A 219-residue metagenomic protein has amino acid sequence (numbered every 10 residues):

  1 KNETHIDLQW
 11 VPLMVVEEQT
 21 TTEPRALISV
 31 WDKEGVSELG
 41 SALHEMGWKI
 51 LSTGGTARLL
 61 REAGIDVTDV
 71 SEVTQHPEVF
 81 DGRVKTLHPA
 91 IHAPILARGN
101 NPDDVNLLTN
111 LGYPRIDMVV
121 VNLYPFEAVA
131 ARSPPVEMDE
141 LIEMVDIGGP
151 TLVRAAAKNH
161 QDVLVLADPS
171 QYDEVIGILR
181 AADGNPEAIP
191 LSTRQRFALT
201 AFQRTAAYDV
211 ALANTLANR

Functional and structural regions predicted by a protein language model:
H5-D7: Intrinsic-disorder-associated, low-complexity terminal segments enriched in Asp/Asn/His/Tyr and depleted of Lys/Arg
L13-V73: N-terminal glycine-/serine-/threonine-rich phosphate-binding loop
V15-V16, P102-V105, A207: Non-transmembrane, aqueous-exposed alpha-helical and coiled segments at domain scale
T21-P24, Y113-R219: Internal alpha/beta core interface subdomains
I28, K49-G54, T68-E72, A97 (+4 more regions): General beta-strand structural signal in soluble alpha/beta enzymes
G55-F126: Glycine-rich nucleotide/cofactor/substrate-binding loop typically near the N-terminus or early in the first domain
